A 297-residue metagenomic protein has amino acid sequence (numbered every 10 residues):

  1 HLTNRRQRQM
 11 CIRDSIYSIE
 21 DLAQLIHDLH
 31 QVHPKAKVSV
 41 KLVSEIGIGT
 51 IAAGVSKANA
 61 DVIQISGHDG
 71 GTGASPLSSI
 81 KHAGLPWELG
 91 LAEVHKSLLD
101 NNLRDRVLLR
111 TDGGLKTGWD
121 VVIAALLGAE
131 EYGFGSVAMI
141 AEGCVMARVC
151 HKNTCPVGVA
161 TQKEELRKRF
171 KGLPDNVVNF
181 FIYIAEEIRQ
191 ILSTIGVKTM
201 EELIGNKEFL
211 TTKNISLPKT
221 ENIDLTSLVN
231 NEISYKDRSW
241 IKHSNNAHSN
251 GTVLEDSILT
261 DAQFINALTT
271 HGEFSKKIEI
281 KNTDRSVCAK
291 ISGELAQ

Functional and structural regions predicted by a protein language model:
H1-R8, I12: Single conserved hydrophobic/aromatic residue that forms the stacking wall/gate of nucleotide- or nucleobase-binding
Q7, Q31-V32, G70-A74, R104 (+5 more regions): Short acidic (Asp/Glu) and glycine-rich catalytic loops that position anionic groups and cofactors
R13-Y17, L42, I46, K171 (+5 more regions): Generic amphipathic alpha-helical segments used as scaffolds and interaction surfaces in large, multi-domain proteins
S15-K168, D284, C288-G293, Q297: Glycine-rich phosphate/ribose-binding loops and adjacent secondary-structure elements that form binding surfaces
E20, L29, A36-K37, E187-K198 (+3 more regions): Short secondary-structure junctions and interdomain/linker hinges
K41, S56-T72, V197-L254: Terminal amphipathic helices with adjacent charged low-complexity linkers/tails
Y132, I140-K207, T211-T212: Active-site or pore-adjacent capping/gating segments
T220-Q297: Charge-rich, low-hydrophobicity low-complexity segments
